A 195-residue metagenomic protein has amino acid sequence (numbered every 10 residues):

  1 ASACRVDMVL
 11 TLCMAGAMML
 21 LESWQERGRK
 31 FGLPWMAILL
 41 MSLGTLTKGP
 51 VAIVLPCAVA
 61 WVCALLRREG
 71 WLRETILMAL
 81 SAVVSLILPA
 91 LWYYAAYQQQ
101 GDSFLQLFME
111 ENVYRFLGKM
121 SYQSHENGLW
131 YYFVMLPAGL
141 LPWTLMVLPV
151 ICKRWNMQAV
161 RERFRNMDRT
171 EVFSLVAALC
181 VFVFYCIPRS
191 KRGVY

Functional and structural regions predicted by a protein language model:
A1-A3, G44-T45: Helix-capping/transition residues at the boundaries of transmembrane alpha-helices and the short helical linkers
S2-V9, G193: Short acidic/glycine- and proline-prone juxtamembrane loop motifs at membrane-interface regions of multi-pass membrane
M8-G16, C57: Membrane-embedded alpha-helical segments of multi-pass membrane proteins, especially the transmembrane helices
L10, G32-L33, V51, Q106: Residue-level recognition of membrane-helix boundary sites in multi-pass small-molecule transporters
C13-L20, V150: Alpha-helical transmembrane segments of multi-pass inner-membrane proteins
A17-L33: Membrane-interface transmembrane helices that cradle and orient dolichyl/undecaprenyl
P34-L39: The feature captures the transmembrane alpha-helix scaffold of multi-pass secondary transporters
L40-L43, T47, A52-V194: Transmembrane-lumen/periplasm boundary regions of multi-pass, lipid-linked membrane glycan transferases
